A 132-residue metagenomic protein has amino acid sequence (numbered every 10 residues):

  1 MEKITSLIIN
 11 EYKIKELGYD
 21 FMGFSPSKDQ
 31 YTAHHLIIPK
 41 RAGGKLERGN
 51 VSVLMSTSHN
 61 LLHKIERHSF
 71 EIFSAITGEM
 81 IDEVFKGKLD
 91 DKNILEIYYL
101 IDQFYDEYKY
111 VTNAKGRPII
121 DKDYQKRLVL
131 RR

Functional and structural regions predicted by a protein language model:
M1-F24, G43-K45, G49: Short, charged surface segments at domain edges that flank catalytic/cofactor-binding sites
M1-T5, S27, P39, E47 (+2 more regions): Alpha-helix initiation/capping motif
E2, L7, Y12, H35-L36 (+3 more regions): Residue-level marker of intrinsically disordered, low-complexity segments enriched for small/polar residues
E16, F21, S27, R41-A42 (+3 more regions): Intrinsically disordered, low-complexity segments enriched in small/polar residues
F21-V53, L62-E66: Histidine-centered nuclease catalytic patch
E47-N50, L61-R132: A detector for short metal-coordination/catalytic motifs
